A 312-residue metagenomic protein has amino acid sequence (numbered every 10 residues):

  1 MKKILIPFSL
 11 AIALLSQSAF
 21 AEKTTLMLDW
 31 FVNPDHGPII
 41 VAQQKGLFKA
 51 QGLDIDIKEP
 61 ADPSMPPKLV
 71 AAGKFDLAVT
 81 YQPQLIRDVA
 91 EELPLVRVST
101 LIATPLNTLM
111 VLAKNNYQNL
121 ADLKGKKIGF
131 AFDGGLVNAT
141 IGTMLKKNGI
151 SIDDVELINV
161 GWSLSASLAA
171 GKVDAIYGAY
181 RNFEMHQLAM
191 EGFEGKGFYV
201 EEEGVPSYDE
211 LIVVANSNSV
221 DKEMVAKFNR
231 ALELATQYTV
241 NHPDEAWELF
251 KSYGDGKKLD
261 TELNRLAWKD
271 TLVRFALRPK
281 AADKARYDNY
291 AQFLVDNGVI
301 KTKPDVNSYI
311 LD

Functional and structural regions predicted by a protein language model:
M1-F8: Bacterial N-terminal signal peptides that target proteins for export
F8-S9, A19: Cleavable N-terminal signal peptides
L15-A21: Sec/Tat signal peptide C-region and signal peptidase I cleavage site
K23-V160, S165-A170, D174-N182, F198 (+1 more regions): Short, glycine-/small- and polar/acidic-enriched structural segments that line small-molecule recognition paths
A50, V200-P206, V273-D283: Short, solvent-exposed loop/beta-turn-alpha elements that line the ligand-binding surface or hinge of extracytoplasmic
P83-Q84, N115, S163-G254: Pocket-lining segment of extracytoplasmic ligand-binding domains
D221-V299: Secondary-structure end/capping motifs
D296, K301-D312: Hinge/cleft segment of the Venus flytrap/periplasmic-binding protein
